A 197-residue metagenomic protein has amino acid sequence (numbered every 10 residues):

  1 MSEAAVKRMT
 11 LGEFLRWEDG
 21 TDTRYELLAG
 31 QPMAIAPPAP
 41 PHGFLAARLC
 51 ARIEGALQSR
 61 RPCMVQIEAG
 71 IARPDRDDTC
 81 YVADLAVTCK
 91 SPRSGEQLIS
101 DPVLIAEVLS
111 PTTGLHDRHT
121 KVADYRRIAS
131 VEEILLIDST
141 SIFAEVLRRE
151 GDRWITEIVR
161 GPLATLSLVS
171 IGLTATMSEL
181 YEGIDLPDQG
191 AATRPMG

Functional and structural regions predicted by a protein language model:
M1-G197: Gly/Pro/Ser/Thr-rich low-complexity, intrinsically disordered segments predominantly at protein N-termini
